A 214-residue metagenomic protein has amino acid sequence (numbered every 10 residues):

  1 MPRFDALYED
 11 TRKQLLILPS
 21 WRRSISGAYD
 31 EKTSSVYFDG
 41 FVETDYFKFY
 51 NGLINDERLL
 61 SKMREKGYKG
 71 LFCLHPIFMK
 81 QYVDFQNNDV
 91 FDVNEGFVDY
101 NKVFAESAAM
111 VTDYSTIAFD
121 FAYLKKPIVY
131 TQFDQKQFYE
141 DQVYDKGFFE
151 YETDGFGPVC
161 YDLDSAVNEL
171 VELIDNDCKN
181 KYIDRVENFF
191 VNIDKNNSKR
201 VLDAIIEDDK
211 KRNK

Functional and structural regions predicted by a protein language model:
M1-D84, C160: Conserved catalytic-core segment of nucleotide-activated headgroup transferases in glycan assembly
P2, D99-V103, D164-N168: A short acidic, often aromatic-flanked loop/helix-cap motif at beta-alpha or helix-coil junctions that lines enzyme
S20-S24, H75-M79, T116-A118, D134-Q137 (+2 more regions): Short, solvent-exposed loop/turn segments at secondary-structure junctions
K48-N55, D99, P158, D162 (+2 more regions): Soluble or luminal CAZymes and related metallo-dependent hydrolases
L71-F119, L124: Donor nucleotide-activated moiety binding/catalytic core segment of transferases that use nucleotide-activated donors
D84-D89, Y114-F189: Catalytic binding pocket for nucleotide-activated donors in carbohydrate/polymer assembly enzymes
D194-K214: C-terminal alpha-helical cap of glycosyltransferases
